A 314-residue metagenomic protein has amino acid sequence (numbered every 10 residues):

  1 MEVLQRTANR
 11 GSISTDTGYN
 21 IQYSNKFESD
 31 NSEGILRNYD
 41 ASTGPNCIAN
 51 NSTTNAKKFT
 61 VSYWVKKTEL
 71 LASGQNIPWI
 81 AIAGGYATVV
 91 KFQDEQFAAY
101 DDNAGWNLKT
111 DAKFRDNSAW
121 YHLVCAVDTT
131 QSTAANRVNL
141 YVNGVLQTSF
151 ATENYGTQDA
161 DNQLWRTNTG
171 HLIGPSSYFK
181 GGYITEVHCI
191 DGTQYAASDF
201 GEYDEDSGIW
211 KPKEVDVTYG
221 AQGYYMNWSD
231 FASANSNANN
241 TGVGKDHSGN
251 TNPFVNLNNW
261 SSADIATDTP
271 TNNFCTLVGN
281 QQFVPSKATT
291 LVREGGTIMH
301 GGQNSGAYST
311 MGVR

Functional and structural regions predicted by a protein language model:
M1-G34, A41, E202-G295: Extracytoplasmic low-complexity segments
L4, S12-Q194, G208-N235: Extracellular glycan-associated modules
V65-N76, M299-R314: Secretory/extracellular carbohydrate-interaction modules and structurally similar beta-sandwich "look-alikes"
A151, N256, S286, R293 (+2 more regions): Residue-level recognition of conserved structural "scaffold" positions that shape functional pockets and channels
G174-S177, G182, N252-L257, G312: Glycine-centered structural positions embedded in regular secondary structure
T193-Y203: Charged, gly/pro-enriched flexible loop segments at helix/strand junctions
